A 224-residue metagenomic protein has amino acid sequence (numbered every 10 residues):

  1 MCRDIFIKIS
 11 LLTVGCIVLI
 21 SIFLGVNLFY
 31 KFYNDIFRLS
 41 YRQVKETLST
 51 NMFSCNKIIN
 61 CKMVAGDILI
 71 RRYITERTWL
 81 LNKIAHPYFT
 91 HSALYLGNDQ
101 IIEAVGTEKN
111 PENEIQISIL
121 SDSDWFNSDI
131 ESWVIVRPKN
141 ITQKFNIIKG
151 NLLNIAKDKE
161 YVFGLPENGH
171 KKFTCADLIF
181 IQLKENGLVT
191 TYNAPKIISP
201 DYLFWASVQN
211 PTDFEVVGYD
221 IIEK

Functional and structural regions predicted by a protein language model:
M1-V26: N-terminal Sec-pathway targeting helices
R3-L11, D35, K139, Q143-N146: Polar/charged alpha-helical tracts
L19-N98: N-terminal accessory segments that precede or flank the first globular/catalytic domain
I22-Y41, F163-K224: Activation targets extended, charge/polar-rich intrinsically disordered C-terminal tails
K62, N151-I155, A206: Residues that form generic nucleotide/phosphate-binding pockets
I70-K139, Y161-F173: Glycine-rich catalytic cores of cysteine/serine-nucleophile enzymes that process amide/ester linkages in cell-envelope
R77-T78, I130-K196: Active-site nucleophile-His-acid catalytic modules used for acyl/amide transfer and hydrolysis across diverse enzymes
